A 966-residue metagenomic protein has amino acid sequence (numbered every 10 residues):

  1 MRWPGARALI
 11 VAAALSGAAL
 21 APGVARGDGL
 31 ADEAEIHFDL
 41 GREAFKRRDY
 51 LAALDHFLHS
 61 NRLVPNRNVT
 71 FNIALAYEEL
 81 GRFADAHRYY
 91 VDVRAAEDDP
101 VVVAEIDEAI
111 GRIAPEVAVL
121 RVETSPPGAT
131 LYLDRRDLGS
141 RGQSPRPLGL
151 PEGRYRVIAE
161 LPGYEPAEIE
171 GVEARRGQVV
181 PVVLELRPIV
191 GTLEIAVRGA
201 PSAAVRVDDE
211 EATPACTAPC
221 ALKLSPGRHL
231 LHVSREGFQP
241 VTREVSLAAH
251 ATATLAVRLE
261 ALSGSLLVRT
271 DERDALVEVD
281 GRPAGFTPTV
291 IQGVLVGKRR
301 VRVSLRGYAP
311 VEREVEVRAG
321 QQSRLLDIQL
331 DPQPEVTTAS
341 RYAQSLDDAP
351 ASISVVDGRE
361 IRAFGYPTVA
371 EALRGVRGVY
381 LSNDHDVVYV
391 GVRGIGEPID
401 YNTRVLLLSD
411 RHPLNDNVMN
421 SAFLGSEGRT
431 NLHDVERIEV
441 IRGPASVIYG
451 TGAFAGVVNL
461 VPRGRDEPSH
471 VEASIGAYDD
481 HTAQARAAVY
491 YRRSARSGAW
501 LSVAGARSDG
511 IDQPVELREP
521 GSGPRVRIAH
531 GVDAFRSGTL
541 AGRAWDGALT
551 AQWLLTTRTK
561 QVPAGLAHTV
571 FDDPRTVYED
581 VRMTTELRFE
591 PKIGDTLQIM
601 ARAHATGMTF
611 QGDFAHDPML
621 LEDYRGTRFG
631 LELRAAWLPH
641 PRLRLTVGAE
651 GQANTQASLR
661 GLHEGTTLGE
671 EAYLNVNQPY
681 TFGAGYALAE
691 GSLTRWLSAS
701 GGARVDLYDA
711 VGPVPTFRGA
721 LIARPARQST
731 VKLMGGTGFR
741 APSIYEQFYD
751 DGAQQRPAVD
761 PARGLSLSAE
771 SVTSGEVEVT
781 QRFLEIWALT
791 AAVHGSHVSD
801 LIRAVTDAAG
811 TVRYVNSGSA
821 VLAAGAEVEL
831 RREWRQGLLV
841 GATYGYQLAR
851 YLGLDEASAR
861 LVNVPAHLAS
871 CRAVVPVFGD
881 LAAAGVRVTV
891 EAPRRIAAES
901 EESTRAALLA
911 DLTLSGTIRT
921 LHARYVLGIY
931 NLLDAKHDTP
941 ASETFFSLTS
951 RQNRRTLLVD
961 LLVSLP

Functional and structural regions predicted by a protein language model:
R141-G153, P219-K223, V290-V296, P413-R442: Short acidic/polar hinge/loop motifs at secondary-structure boundaries that mediate gating or recognition
R187-P188, T192-A200, A261-L276, R306 (+3 more regions): Short, acidic, small-residue-rich periplasmic hinge/interaction motif at the N-terminus of Gram-negative outer-membrane
A370-P413: Extracytoplasmic beta-strand/coil segments of soluble accessory domains associated with Gram-negative outer-membrane
L414-D416, E427-E472: A beta-strand signature from Gram-negative outer-membrane beta-barrel systems, especially the internal plug domain
V447, N459, E467-P468, G476 (+2 more regions): Periplasmic-side early beta-strands and strand-to-turn transitions of outer-membrane beta-barrels
Y490, G538, E590-K592, V840 (+1 more regions): Conserved C-terminal beta-signal and adjacent last beta-strands/turns of outer-membrane beta-barrel proteins
T596-G612, A657, R724-K732, E746 (+4 more regions): Membrane-embedded beta-barrel scaffold of Gram-negative outer-membrane proteins
S692, W696-A699, T790-V798, S817-A897 (+1 more regions): Gram-negative outer-membrane beta-barrel transporters
